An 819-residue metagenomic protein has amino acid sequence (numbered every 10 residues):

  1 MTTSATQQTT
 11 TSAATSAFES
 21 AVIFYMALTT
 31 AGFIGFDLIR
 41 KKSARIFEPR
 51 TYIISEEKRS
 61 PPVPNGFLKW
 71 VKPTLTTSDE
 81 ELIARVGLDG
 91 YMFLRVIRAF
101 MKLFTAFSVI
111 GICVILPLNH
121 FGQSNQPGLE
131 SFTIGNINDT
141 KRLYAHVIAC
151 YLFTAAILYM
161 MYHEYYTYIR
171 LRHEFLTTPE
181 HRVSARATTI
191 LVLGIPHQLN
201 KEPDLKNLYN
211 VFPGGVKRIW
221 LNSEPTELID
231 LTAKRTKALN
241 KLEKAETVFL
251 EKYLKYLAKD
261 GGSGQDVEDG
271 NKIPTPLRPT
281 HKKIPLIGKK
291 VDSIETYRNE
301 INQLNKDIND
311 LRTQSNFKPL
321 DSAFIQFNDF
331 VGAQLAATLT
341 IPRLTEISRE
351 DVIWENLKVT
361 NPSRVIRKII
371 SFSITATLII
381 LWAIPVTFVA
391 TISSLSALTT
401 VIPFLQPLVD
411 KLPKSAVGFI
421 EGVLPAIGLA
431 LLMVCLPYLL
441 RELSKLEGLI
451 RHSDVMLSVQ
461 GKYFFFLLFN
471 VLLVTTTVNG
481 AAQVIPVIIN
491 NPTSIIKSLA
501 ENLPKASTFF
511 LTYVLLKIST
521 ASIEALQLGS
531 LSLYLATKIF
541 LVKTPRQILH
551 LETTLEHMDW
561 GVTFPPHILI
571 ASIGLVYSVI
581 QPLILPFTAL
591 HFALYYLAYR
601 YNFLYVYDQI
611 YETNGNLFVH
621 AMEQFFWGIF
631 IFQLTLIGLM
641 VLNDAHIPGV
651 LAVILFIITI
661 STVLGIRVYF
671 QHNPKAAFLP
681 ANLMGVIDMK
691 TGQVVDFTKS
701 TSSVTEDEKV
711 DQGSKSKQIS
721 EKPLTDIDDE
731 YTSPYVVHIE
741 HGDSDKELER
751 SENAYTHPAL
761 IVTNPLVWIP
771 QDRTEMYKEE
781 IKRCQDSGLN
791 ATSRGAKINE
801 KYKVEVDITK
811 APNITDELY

Functional and structural regions predicted by a protein language model:
T2-G428, F464, E501, I539 (+4 more regions): Membrane-proximal cytosolic interface modules of multi-pass membrane proteins
A17-F18, D139-A149, A506, N643-I657: Structural signal for the N-terminal portions of transmembrane helices and their immediately preceding loop/interface
L28-G32, F36, V114, L158 (+10 more regions): Alpha-helical transmembrane segments of multipass membrane proteins
F36, K72, V114, Y162 (+18 more regions): Amphipathic alpha-helical interaction motifs in eukaryotic regulatory proteins
L412-L424, L431-T635, L639-V641, A645-A652 (+1 more regions): Generic detector of multi-pass transmembrane helix bundles and their immediately adjacent loops in polytopic membrane
M640-I657, S702-S714: Membrane-interface module
